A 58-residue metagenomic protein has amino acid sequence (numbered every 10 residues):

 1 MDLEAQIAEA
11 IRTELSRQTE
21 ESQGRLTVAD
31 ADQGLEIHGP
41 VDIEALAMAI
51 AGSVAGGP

Functional and structural regions predicted by a protein language model:
M1-P58: Protein-protein interaction and targeting regions used for scaffolding, dimerization, and localization
